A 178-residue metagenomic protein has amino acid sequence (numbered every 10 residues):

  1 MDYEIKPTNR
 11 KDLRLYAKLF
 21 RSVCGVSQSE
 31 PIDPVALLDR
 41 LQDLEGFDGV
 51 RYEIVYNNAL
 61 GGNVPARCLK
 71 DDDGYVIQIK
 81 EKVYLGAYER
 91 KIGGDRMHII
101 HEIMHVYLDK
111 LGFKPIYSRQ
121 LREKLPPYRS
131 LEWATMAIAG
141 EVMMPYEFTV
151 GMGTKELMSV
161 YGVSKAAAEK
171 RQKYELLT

Functional and structural regions predicted by a protein language model:
M1-T178: Active-site hotspot residues in diverse enzymes, especially metal/ion-binding acidic/histidine motifs
